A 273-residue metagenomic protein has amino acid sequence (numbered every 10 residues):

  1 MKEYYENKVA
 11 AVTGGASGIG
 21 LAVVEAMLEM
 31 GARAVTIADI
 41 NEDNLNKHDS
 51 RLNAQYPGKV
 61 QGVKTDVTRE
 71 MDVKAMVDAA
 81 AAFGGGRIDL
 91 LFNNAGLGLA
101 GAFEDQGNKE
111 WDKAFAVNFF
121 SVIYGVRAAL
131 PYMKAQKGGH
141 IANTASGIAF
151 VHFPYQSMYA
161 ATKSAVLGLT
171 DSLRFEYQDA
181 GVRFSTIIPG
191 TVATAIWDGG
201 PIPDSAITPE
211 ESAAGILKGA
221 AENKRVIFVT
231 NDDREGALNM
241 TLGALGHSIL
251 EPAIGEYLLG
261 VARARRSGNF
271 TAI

Functional and structural regions predicted by a protein language model:
K2-T36: Canonical Rossmann dinucleotide-binding motif of NAD(H)/NADP(H)-dependent dehydrogenases/reductases, specifically
A32-H48: Conserved glycine-rich Rossmann-like NAD(P)H-binding loop of the short-chain dehydrogenase/reductase
E42-D43, K64-A75, N108: The beta1-alpha1 cofactor-binding region of Rossmann-like NAD(H)/NADP(H)-dependent oxidoreductases
A102-F103, G107-D112: Substrate-binding pocket helix/loop in short-chain dehydrogenase/reductase
V126, T162: Active-site helix of classical SDR
S146: Residue(s) in the substrate-gating loop at a strand-loop-helix junction that position the organic substrate next
R174-G236, L242: SDR active-site lid
